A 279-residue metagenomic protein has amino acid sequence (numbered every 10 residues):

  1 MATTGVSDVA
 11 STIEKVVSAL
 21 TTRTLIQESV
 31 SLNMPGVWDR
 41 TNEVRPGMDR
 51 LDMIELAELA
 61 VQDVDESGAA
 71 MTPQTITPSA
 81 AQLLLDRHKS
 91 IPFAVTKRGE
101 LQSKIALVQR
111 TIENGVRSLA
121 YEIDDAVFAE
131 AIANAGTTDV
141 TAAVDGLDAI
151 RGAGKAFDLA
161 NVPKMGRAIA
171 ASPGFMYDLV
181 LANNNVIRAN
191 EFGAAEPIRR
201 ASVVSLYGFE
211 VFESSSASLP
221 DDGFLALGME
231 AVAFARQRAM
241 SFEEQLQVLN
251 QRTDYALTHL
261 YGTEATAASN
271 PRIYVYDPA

Functional and structural regions predicted by a protein language model:
M1-A81, R238: N-terminal "assembly arms/tails" that initiate or stabilize quaternary assembly in self-assembling proteins
V61-V64, S103, D178-L181, E264-T266: Short helix/loop capping segments that flank catalytic or ligand/cofactor-binding pockets
P78-L101: Short acidic, glycine/tyrosine-flanked loop/strand segments centered on an H-E-D-like triad
T96-K164, R272-A279: Alpha-helical scaffold segments that mediate packing/assembly in large oligomeric complexes
A131-V203: Extended, solvent-exposed, turn-rich assembly/linker loops in the middle of proteins
G174-D178, A217-S218, A267: Short, catalytically relevant binding-site loops at active-site mouths
R200-E244: Glycine/small-residue-rich hydrophobic helix-like segments
E244-A279: Extended, compositionally biased alpha-helical segments that mediate assembly or anchoring
